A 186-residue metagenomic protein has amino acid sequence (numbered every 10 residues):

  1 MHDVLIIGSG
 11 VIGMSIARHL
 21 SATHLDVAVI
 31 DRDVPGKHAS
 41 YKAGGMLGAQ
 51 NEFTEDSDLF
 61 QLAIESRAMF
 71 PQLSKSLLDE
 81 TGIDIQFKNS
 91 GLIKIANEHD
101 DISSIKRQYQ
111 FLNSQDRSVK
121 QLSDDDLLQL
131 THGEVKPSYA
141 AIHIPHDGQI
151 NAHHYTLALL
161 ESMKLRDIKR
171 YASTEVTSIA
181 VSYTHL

Functional and structural regions predicted by a protein language model:
V4-A28: N-terminal Rossmann-like FAD-binding beta1-loop-alpha1 element of flavoenzymes
A22-Y41: Glycine-rich FAD pyrophosphate-binding loop
T23, Q115, R166: Conserved dinucleotide-binding and phosphotransfer motif residues
M46-D126: Dinucleotide-binding Rossmann-like beta1-alpha1 core, especially the glycine-rich loop that anchors the ADP
I83-K94, Q108, Q121-D124, L128-S162: Helix-loop-beta segment of a Rossmann-like dinucleotide-binding subdomain
R166-V176: A conserved beta-strand/loop element that lines the FAD pocket in flavoprotein oxidoreductases
T184-H185: Conserved small/polar residues in nucleotide/adenosyl-binding loops
